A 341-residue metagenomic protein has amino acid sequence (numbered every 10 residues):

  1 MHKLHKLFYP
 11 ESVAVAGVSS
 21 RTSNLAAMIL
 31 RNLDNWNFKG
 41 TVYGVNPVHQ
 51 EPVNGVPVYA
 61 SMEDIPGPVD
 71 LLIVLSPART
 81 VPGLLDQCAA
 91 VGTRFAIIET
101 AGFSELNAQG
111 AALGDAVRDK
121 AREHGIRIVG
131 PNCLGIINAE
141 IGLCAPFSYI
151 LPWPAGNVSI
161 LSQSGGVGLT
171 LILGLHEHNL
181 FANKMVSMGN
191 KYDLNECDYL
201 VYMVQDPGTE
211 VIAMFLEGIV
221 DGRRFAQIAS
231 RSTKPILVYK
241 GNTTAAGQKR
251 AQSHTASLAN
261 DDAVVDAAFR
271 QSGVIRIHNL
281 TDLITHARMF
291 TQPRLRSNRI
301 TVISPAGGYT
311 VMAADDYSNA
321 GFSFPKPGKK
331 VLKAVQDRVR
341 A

Functional and structural regions predicted by a protein language model:
M1-A341: Catalytic-core regions of core metabolic enzymes, especially those transforming organic acids/acyl-group intermediates
